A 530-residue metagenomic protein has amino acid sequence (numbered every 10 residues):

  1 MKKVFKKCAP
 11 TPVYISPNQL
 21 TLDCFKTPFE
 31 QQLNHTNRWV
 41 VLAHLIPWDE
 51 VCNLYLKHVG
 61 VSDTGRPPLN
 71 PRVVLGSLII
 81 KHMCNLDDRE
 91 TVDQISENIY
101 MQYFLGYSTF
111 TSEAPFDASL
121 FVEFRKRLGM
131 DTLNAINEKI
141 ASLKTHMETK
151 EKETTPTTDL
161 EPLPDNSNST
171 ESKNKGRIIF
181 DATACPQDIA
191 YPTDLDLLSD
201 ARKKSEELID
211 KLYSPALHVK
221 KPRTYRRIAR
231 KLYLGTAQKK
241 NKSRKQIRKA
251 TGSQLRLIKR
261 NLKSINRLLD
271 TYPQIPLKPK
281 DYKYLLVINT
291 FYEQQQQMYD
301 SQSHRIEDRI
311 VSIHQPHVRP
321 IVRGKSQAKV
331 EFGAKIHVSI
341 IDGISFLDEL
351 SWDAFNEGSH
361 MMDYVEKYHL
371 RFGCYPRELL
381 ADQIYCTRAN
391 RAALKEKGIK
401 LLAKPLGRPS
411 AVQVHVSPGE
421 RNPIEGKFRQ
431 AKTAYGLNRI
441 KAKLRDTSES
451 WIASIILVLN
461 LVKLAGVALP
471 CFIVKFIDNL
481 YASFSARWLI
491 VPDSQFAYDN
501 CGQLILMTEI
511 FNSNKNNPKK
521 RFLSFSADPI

Functional and structural regions predicted by a protein language model:
M1-P47, P409, L469-I530: Charged, often Cys/His-bearing segments associated with DNA-binding zinc-finger transcription factors
L33-I79, M83: Basic, short loop/linker segments at the boundary and entry of helix-turn-helix/winged-helix-like folds
N37, L75-S77, T91-I95, D117-F121 (+8 more regions): Short, conserved catalytic/metal-binding motifs centered on acidic residues
G65-L69, H82, I99, L380-A389 (+1 more regions): Acidic, metal-coordinating catalytic cores used for nucleic-acid/nucleotide bond scission and strand-transfer chemistry
I80, Y213, H360-E378: Short, basic/hydrophobic alpha-helical segments
S108, S112-Q315: Active-site- or DNA-interface-adjacent structural scaffold in DNA-acting proteins
Y284-L286, Y292-Y299, V416-N500, L504-I510: Basic, amphipathic alpha-helical segments enriched in Lys/Arg and hydrophobic/aromatic residues
K325-R371: Electropositive, glycine- and tryptophan-enriched low-complexity nucleic-acid-binding patches
